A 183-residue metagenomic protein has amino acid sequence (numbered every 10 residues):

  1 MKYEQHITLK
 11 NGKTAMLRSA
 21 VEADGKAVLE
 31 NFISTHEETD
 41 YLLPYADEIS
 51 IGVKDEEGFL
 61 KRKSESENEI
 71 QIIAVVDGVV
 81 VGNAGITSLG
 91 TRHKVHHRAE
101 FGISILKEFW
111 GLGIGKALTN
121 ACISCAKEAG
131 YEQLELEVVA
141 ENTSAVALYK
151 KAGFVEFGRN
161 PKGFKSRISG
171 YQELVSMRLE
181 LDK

Functional and structural regions predicted by a protein language model:
M1-K13, R167-K183: Terminal substrate-recognition subdomain of acyl/acetyltransferases
A15-V28: A short beta-loop-alpha structural element at the N-terminal edge of CoA-dependent acyl/N-acetyltransferase catalytic
A20, I105, V138: Hydrophobic adenine-recognition pocket in adenosine-nucleotide-binding enzymes
E30-D47: Helix-loop element at the rim of GNAT/NAT acetyltransferase active sites that forms part of the acceptor-substrate
I49-H97, G102-E108, T119, E180-D182: Acetyl-CoA-dependent GNAT
G115, T119, N142-A145, K162-I168: Short glycine/proline-centered loop/turn elements that form peptide/ligand docking sites
T119, A126-E137: Conserved GNAT acetyl-CoA-binding A-motif
E135-V138, K150, V155-Y171: Conserved catalytic-core motifs of GNAT/GCN5-like acyltransferases
